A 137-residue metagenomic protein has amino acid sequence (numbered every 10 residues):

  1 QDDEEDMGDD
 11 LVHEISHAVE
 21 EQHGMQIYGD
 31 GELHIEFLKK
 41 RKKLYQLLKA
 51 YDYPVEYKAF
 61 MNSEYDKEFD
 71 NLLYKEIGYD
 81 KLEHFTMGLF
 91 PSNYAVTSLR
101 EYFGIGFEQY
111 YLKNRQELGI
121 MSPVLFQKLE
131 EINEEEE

Functional and structural regions predicted by a protein language model:
Q1-E137: Active-site-flanking segments in enzyme catalytic domains
